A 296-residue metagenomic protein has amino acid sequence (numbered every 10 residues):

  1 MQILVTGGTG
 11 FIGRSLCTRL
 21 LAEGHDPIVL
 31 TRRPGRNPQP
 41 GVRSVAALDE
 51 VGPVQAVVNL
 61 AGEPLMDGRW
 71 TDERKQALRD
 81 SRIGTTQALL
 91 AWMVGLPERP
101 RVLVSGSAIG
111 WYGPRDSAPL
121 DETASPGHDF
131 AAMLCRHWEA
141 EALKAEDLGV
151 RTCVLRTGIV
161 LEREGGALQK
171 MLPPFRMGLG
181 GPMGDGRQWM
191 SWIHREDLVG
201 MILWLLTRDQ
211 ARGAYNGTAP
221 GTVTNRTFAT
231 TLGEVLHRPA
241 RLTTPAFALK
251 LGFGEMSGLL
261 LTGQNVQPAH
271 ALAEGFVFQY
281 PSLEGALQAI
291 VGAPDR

Functional and structural regions predicted by a protein language model:
I3-E23: N-terminal Rossmann NAD(P)H-binding glycine-rich loop of SDR-like oxidoreductase domains
G35-A88: NAD(P)H-binding glycine-rich loop region in Rossmannoid oxidoreductase-like domains and their noncatalytic homologs
Q87-D129: Conserved Rossmann-fold NAD(P)-dependent oxidoreductase catalytic core, especially the SDR/UDP-sugar
S107, A140-R163: Conserved beta-loop-beta element that borders a ligand/cofactor-binding pocket
R136, L148-V150, L161-K170, L205-Y215: Glycine/proline-rich active-site loop of Rossmann-fold NAD(P)-dependent oxidoreductases
L172-G180, Q188-T222: Alpha-helical substrate-binding/gating segment
R208-E255, Q288-R296: Mid/C-terminal beta-alpha module of Rossmann-like enzyme folds, strongest in SDR-family dehydrogenases/epimerases
G258-R296: C-terminal amphipathic/interface module of NAD(P)-dependent oxidoreductases and related NAD-binding regulators
